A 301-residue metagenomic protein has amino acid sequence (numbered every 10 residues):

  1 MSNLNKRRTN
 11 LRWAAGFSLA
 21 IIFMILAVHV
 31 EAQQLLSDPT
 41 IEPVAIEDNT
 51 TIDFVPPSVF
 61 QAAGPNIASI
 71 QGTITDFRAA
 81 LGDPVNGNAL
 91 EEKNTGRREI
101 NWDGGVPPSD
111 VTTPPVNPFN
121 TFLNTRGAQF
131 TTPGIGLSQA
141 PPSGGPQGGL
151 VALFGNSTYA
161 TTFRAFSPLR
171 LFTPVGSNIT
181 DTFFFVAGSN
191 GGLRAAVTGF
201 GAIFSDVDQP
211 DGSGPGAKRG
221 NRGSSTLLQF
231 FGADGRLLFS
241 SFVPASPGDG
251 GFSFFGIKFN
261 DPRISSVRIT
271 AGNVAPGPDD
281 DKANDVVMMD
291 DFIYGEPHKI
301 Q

Functional and structural regions predicted by a protein language model:
M1-L11: N-terminal secretory signal peptides that target proteins for export/translocation
N5-K6, V28, L36: Generic extreme N-terminus detector
G16-L26: Bacterial N-terminal signal peptides
S37-I52: Low-complexity, acidic Ser/Thr/Pro-rich repeat tracts that form intrinsically disordered stalk/linker regions of very
D53-I300: Surface-exposed, well-ordered secondary-structure segments
